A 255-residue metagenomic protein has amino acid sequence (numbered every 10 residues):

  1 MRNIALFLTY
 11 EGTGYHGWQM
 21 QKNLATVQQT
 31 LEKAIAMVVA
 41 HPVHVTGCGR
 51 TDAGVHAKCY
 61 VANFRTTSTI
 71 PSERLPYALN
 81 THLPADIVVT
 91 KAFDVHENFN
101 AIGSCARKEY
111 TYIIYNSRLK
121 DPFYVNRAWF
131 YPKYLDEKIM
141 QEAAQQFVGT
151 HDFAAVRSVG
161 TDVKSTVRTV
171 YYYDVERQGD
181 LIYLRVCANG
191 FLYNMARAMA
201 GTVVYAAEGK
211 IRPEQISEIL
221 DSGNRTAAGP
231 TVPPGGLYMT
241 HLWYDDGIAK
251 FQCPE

Functional and structural regions predicted by a protein language model:
M1-E255: Structured-RNA-binding interfaces characteristic of tRNA pseudouridine synthases
